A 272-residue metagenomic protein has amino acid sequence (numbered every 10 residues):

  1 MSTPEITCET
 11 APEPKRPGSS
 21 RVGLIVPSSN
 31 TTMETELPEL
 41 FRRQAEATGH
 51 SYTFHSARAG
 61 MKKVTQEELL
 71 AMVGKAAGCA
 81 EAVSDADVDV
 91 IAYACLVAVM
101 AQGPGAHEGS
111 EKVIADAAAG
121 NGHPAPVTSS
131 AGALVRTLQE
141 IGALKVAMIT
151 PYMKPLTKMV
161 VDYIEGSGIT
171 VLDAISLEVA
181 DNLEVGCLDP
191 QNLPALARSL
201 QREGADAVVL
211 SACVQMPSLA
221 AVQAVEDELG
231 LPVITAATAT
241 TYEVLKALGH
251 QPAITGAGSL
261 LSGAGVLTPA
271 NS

Functional and structural regions predicted by a protein language model:
S2-G78, Y152-D189: N-terminal glycine-rich anion-binding loop in soluble enzyme alpha/beta folds
C8, A77-E81, D189-E203, P217-L219: A short, acidic, amphipathic alpha-helical segment used as a generic capping/interface helix at domain edges
S20, H50-Y52, P126-A131, R136-L138 (+4 more regions): Hydrophobic structural segments
G23-I25, V88-A94, A147-M148, A205-C213: Periplasmic-binding protein-like
A76, A80-P126: Glycine/small-residue-rich loop that forms an oxyanion/phosphate-binding "nest" at active or ligand-binding sites
S110-A180, S262, V266: Conserved beta-alpha
S199-E203, V208-V209, P217-P232: Active-site/ligand-binding-proximal alpha/beta "capping" segment
T235-S272: C-terminal functional extensions of proteins
